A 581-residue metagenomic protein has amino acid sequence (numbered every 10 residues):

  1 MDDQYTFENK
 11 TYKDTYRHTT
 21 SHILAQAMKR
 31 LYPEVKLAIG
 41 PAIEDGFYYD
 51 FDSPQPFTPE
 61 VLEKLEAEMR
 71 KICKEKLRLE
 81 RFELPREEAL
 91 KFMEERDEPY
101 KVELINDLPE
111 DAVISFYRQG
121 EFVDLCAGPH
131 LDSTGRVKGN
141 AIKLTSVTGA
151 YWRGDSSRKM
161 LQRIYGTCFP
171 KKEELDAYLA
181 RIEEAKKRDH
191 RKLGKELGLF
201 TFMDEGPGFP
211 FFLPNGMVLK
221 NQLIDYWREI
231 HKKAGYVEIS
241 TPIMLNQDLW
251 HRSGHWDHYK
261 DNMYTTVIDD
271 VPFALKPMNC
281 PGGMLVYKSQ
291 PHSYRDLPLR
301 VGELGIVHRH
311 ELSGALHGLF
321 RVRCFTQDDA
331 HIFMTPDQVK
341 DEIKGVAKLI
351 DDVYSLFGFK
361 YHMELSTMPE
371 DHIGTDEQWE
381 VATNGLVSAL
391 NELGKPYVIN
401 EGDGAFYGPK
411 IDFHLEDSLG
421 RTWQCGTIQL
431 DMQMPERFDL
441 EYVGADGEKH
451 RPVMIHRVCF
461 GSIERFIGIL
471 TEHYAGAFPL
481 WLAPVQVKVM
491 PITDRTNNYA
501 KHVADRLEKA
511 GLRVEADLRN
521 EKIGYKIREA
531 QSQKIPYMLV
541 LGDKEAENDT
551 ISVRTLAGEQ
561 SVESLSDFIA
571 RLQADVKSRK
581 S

Functional and structural regions predicted by a protein language model:
M1-K36, I43-S581: NTP/phosphate- and nucleic-acid-binding module
